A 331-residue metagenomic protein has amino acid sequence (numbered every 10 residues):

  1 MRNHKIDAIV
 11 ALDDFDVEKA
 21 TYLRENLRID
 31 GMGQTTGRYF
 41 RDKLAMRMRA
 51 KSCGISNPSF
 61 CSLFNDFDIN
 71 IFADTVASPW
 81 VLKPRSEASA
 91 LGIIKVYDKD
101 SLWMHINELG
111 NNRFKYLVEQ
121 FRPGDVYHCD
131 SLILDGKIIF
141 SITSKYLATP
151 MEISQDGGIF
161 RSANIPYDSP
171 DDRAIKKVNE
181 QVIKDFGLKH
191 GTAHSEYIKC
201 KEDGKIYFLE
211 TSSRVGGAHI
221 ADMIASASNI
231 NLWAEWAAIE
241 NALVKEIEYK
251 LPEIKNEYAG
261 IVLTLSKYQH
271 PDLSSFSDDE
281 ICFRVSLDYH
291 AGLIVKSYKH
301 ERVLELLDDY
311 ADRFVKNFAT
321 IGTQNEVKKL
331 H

Functional and structural regions predicted by a protein language model:
M1-S62, I71, R302-L306: Conserved N-proximal alpha/beta basic substrate-recognition cap immediately N-terminal to, or forming the N-lobe
K43-L44, E87-L91: Conserved A3 ("GATE") glycine/threonine-rich loop of ANL adenylate-forming enzymes
S52, E235-H331: Peripheral (often C-terminal) accessory segments that flank ATP-dependent C-N-forming ligase machineries
S56-P58, T75, P79-L82, I93-H128 (+6 more regions): Conserved ATP-binding module of the ATP-grasp superfamily
L63, I93-D98, L132-L134, V295-K296: Short beta-strand-to-turn element immediately C-terminal to the catalytic PLP-Schiff-base lysine in fold type I
D100, Q120-V126, D130-L188, T192 (+3 more regions): ATP-dependent carboxylate/phosphate-activation module, predominantly the ATP-grasp catalytic core and closely related
